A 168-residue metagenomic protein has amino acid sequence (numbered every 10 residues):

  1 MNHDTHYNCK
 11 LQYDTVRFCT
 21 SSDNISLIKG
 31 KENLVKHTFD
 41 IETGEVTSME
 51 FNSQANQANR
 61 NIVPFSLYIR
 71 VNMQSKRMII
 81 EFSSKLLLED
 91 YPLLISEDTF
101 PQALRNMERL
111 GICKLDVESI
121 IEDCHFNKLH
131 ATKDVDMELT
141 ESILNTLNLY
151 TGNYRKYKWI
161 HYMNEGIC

Functional and structural regions predicted by a protein language model:
M1-C168: Structured, helix-rich domain cores that form ligand/interaction pockets
